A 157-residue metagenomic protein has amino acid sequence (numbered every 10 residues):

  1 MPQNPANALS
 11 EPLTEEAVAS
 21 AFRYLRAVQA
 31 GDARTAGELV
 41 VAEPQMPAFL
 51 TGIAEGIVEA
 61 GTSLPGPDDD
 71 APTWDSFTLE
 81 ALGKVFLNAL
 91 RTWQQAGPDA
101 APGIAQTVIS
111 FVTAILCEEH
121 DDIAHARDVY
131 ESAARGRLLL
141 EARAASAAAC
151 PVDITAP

Functional and structural regions predicted by a protein language model:
M1-P157: Solvent-exposed interaction surfaces and binding hotspots enriched for charged
